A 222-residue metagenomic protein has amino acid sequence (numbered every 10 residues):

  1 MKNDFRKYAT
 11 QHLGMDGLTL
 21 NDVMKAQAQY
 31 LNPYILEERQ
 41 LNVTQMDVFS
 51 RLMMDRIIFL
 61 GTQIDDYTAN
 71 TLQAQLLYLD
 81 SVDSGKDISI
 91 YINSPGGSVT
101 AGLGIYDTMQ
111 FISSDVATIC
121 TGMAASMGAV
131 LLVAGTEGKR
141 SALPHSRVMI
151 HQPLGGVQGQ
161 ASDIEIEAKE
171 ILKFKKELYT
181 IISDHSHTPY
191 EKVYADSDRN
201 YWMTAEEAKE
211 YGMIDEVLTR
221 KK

Functional and structural regions predicted by a protein language model:
M1-K222: Terminal-region recognition feature
